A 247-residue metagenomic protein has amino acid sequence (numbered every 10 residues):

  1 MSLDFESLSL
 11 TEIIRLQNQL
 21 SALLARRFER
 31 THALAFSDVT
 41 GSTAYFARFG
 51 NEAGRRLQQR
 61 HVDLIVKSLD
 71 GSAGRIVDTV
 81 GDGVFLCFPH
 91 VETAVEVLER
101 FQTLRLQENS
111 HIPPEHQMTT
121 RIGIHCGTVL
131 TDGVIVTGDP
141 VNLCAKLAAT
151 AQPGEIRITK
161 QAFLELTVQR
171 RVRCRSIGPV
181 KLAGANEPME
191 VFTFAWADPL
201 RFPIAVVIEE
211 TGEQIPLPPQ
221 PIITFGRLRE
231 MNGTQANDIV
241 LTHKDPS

Functional and structural regions predicted by a protein language model:
M1-R26, W196-Q214: Intrinsically disordered or compositionally simple regulatory linkers and C-terminal tails in signal-transduction
F5-L8, E12-I13, Q17-L104: Catalytic NTP-binding/metal-coordinating core of nucleotidyl cyclase/transferase enzymes
L8, R27-T31, E52, T79 (+5 more regions): A generic fold-level signal
R30-A33, L200-V207, P221-I223: Short structural boundary motif marking the start of a folded domain
H32-A35, V77, I122, E155-I156 (+2 more regions): Residues that recognize and position ribonucleotide moieties
S42, G127-L130, M231: A short, flexible beta-alpha/helix-coil linker loop
L86-T193: Catalytic beta-strand-to-alpha-helix segment of the class III nucleotidyl cyclase homology domain
P218-S247: Forkhead-associated
